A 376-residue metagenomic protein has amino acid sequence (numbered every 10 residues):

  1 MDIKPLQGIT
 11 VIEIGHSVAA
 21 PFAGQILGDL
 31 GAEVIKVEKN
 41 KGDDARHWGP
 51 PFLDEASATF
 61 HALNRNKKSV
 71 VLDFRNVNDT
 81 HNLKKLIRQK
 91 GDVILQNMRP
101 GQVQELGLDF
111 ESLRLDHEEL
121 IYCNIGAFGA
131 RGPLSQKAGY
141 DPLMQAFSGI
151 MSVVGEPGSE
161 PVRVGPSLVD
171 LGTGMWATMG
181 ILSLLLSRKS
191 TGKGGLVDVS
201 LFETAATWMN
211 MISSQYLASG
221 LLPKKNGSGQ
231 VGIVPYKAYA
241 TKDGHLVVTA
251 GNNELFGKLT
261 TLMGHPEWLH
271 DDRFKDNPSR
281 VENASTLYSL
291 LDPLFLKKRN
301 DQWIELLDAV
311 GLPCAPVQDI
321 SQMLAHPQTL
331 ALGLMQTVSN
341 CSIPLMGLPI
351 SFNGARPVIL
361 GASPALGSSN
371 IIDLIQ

Functional and structural regions predicted by a protein language model:
M1-S190, V338, A365, S369-Q376: N-terminal helix-loop segment corresponding to the beta1-alpha1 unit of nucleotide/adenylate-binding folds
M1-T10, K224, A240, Q322-Q376: Terminal low-complexity tails and localization/encapsulation signals of metabolic enzymes
I12, K85, G194-F202, L306: Beta-strand segments within the central parallel beta-sheet cores of soluble alpha/beta enzyme folds
V34, D308-Q322: Short, well-structured beta-strand/strand-turn elements
K41, F128-G129, L201-A206, D243-H245 (+2 more regions): Glycine-rich beta-alpha junction loops
A130, G158-P166, K189-A205, L221-V231 (+2 more regions): Conserved Rossmann-fold dehydrogenase catalytic segment
G174-G195, T207, M211-G220, T260-E267: Oxidoreductase and adenylate-handling cofactor-binding alpha/beta cores
V234-V310, C314: Aromatic-enriched alpha-helical interface/lid elements that frame and gate functional surfaces
